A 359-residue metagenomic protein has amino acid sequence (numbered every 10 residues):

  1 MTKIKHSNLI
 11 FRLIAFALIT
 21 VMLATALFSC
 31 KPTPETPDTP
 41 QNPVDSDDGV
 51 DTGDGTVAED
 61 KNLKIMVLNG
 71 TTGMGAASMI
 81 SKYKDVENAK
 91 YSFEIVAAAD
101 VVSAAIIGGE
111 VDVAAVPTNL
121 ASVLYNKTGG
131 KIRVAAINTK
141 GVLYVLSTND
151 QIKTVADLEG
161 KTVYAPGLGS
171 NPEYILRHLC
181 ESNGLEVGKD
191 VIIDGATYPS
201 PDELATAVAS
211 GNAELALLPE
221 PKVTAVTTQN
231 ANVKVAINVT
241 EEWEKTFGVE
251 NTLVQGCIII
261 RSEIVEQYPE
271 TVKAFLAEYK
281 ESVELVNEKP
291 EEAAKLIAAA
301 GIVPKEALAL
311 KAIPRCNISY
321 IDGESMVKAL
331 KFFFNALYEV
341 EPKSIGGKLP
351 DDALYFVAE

Functional and structural regions predicted by a protein language model:
M1-L9: N-terminal secretory signal peptides that target proteins for export/translocation
N8-T20: Sec-dependent N-terminal signal peptides
L18, M22-A26, L337: Hydrophobic core
L27-D38: Bacterial lipoprotein signal-peptidase II cleavage site
T36-A196, E214, E220, A236-I237: Short, glycine-/small- and polar/acidic-enriched structural segments that line small-molecule recognition paths
N119-L120, S200-L296: Pocket-lining segment of extracytoplasmic ligand-binding domains
V265-V340: Secondary-structure end/capping motifs
K331-E359: Conserved C-terminal helix/tail region of periplasmic/extracytoplasmic solute-binding proteins
